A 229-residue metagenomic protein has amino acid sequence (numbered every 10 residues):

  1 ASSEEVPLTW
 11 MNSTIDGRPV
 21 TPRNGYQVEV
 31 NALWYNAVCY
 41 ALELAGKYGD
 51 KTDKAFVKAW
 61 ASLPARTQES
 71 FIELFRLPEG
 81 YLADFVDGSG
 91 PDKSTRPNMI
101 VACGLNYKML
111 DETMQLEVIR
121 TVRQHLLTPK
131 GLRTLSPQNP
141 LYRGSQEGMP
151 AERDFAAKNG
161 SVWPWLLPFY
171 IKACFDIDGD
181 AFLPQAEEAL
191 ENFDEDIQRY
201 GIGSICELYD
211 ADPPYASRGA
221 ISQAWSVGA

Functional and structural regions predicted by a protein language model:
S2-Y26, Q146-A157, E207-S217: Acidic/His metal-coordination segments adjacent to aromatic residues that form catalytic metal sites in metalloenzymes
G25-N36, K93-N98, K158-F169, S222-A229: Aromatic- and histidine-enriched alpha-helix N-cap/loop-to-helix transition segments that scaffold the rims
Y26, A41, Y48, I177-D178: A generic structural motif
Y35-Q146, E195-V227: Catalytic cores of carbohydrate-active enzymes
D53, G179-A186: Alpha-helix initiation and capping sites
K108, P137, L141-F182: C-terminal substrate/ligand-recognition segments
I119, R123, D154, I171-F175 (+2 more regions): Generic hydrophobic alpha-helical scaffold/packing signal
N159-V162, E188, D194, D210: Extended polysaccharide-engagement surfaces of secreted carbohydrate-active enzymes
